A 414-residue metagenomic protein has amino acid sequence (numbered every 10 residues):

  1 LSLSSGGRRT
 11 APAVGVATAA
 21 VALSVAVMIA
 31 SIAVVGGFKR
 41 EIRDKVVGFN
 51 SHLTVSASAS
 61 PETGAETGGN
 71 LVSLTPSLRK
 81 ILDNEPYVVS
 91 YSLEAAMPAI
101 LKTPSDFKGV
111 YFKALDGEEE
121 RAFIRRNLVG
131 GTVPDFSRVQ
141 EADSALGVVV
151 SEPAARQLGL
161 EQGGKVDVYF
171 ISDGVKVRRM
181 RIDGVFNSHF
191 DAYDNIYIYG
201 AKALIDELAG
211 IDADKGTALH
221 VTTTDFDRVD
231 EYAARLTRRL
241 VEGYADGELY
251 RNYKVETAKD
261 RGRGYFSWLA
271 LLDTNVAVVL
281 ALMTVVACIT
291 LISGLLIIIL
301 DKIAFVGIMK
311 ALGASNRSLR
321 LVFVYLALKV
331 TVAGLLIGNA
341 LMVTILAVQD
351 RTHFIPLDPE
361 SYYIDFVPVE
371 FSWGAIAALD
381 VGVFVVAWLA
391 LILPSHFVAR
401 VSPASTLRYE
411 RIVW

Functional and structural regions predicted by a protein language model:
L1-V25, E410-I412: N-terminal Sec/SRP start-transfer signal
S5-G15, Y232-R235, G243-I289, I298-L300: Peri-transmembrane interface segments
P12-A13, A26-S51, Q349: Alpha-helical transmembrane segments
K39-P76, V413: Membrane-interface junction motifs in transport/secretion proteins
L71-D214: A structural signal for hydrophobic secondary-structure junctions, strongest on transmembrane helix-loop-helix units
L296-I298, I303-D350: Transmembrane alpha-helical interface segments in multi-pass membrane proteins
L336-L379, I392, H396, R400: Short helix-loop junctions at transmembrane helix boundaries
F397-W414: Short cytosolic juxtamembrane segments of multi-pass membrane proteins
